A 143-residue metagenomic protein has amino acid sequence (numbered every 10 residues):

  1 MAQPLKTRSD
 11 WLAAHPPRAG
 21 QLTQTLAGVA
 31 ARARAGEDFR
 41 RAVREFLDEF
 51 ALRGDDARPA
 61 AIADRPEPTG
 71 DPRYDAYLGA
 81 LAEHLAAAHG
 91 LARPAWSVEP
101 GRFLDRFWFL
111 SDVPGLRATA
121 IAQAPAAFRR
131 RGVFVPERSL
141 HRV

Functional and structural regions predicted by a protein language model:
Q3-H84, H89-G90: Charged, helix-prone or intrinsically disordered regulatory segments positioned adjacent to compact structured domains
H89-V143: Charge-dense, extended regions
